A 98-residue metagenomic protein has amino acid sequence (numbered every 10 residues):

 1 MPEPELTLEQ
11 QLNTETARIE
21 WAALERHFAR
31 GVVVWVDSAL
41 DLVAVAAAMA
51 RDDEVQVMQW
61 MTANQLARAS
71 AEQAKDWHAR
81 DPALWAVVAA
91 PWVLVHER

Functional and structural regions predicted by a protein language model:
M1-R51: N-terminal, charge-rich interaction modules
N13, A29, W35, M61-T62 (+2 more regions): Generic, ordered loop/turn and secondary-structure boundary motif
A17, V33-V34, E54-V55, L66-A67 (+1 more regions): A general structural signal for well-ordered secondary-structure junctions
S38-L40, M61-Q65, P91-V93: Generic secondary-structure microfeatures
A44-E72, D76: Short, hydrophobic/π-rich interface segment
R68-R98: Short, compact, well-ordered microdomains
